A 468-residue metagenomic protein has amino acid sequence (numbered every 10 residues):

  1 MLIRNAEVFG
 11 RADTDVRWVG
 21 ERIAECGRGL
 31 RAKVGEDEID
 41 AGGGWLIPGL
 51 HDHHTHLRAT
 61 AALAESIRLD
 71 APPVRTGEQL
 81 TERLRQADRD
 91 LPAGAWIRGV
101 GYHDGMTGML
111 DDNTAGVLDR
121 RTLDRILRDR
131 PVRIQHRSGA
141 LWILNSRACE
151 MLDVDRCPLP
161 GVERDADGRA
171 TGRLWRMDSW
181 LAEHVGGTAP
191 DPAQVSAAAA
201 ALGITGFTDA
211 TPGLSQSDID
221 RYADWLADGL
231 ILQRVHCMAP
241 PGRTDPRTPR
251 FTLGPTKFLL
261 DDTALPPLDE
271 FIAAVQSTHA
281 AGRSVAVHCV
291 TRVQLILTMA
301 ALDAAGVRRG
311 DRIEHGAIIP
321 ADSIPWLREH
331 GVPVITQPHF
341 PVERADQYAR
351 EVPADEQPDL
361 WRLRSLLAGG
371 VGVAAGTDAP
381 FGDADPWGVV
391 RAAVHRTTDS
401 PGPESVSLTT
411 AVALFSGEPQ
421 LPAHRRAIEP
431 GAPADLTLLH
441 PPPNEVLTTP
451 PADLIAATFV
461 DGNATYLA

Functional and structural regions predicted by a protein language model:
L2-R4, F9-V19, I23-D228, G242 (+7 more regions): Divalent metal-binding segments
G43, N145, G203, L253 (+6 more regions): Conserved, mostly hydrophobic/aromatic
H56, P249-D261, V332-V342: Non-cysteine beta-strand/loop elements that form the S-adenosyl-L-methionine
A93-A95, R128-R130, I204-T205, G229-V235 (+5 more regions): Short, well-ordered coil/turn segments that N-cap beta-strands
V100, Q135, D209-A210, R234-P240 (+5 more regions): A cross-family glycoside hydrolase active-site/sugar-binding cleft signature
A223-G254, I319, P325, A452 (+1 more regions): Extended hydrophobic/aromatic segments used for targeting, binding, or gating
Q276-A286, V293-D311, H315-A317, A321-P325 (+2 more regions): His/Asp/Glu-enriched, well-ordered alpha-helical/loop segment that forms or immediately abuts the divalent-metal
L454-A468: Short peripheral tails and domain-boundary helices/loops at the edges of structured domains
